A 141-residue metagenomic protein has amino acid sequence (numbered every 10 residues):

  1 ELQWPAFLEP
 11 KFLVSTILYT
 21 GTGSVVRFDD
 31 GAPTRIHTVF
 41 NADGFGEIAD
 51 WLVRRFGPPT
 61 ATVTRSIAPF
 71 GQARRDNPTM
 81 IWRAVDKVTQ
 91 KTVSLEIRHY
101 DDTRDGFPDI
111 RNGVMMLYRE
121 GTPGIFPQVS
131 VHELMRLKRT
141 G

Functional and structural regions predicted by a protein language model:
E1, R35-G141: Non-cytosolic coordination micro-motifs
E1-D29, S130-G141: N-terminal leader/targeting segments
